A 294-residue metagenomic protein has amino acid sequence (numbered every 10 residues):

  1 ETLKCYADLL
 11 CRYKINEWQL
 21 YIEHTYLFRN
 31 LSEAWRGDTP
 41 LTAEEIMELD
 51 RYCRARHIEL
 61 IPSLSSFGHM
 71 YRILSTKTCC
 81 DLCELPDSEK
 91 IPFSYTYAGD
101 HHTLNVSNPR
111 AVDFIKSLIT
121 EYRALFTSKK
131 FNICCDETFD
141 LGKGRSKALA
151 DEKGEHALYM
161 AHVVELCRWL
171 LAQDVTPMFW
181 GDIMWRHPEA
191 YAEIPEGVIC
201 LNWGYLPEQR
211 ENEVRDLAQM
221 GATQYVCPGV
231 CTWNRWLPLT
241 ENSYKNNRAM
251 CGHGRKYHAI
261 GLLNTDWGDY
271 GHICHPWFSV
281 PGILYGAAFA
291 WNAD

Functional and structural regions predicted by a protein language model:
E1-Q19: N-terminal structural segment of carbohydrate-active enzymes
L3, Y26, L31, L64 (+6 more regions): Sparse, context-dependent recognition of short Cys/His-centered cofactor- or disulfide-binding micro-motifs
C5, Y21, L82, L284-A287: Generic hydrophobic, helix-prone segments enriched in Leu/Val/Ile
C11-R12, Q19-E59, H69-D113, A124 (+1 more regions): Aromatic- and acidic-residue-enriched carbohydrate-binding clefts of CAZyme catalytic domains
Q19-H24, P62-S66, C135, G181 (+2 more regions): Glycine-rich, histidine-containing beta strand-loop boundary motifs that form or position
E48-R51, H57, P109-F131, E137 (+1 more regions): Substrate-binding groove of N-acetylhexosamine-processing glycoside hydrolases
